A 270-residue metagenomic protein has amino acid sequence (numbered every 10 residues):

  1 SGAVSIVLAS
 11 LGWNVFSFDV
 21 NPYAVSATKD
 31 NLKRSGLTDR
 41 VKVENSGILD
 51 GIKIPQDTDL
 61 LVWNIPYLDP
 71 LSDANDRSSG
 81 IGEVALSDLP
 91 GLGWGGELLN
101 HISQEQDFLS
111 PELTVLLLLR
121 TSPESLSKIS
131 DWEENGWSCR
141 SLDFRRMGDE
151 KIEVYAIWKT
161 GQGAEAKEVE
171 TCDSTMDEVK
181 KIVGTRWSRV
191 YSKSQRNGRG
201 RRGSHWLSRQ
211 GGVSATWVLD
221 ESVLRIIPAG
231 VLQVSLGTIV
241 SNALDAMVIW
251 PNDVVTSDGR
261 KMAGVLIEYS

Functional and structural regions predicted by a protein language model:
S1-I54, V62-W63, D69-L71: Conserved SAM/SAH cofactor-binding pocket of Class I
E44-G47, E170, V248-P251: Short loop/edge segments at beta-strand edges and connector loops that shape dinucleotide/nucleotide cofactor-binding
D57-D59, E112: Local beta-strand N-terminus motif with an aromatic residue
L61, V115, V190: Receiver (REC) domain switch-region micro-motif
I65-E97: Mobile active-site "lid"/loop adjacent to the S-adenosyl-L-methionine
W94-M147: Conserved Class I SAM-dependent methyltransferase catalytic core
G136-W137, S141-G237: N-terminal lobe of the biotin/lipoate ligase/transferase fold
L236-S270: Acidic (Asp/Glu) carboxylate-rich active-site/surface patches
